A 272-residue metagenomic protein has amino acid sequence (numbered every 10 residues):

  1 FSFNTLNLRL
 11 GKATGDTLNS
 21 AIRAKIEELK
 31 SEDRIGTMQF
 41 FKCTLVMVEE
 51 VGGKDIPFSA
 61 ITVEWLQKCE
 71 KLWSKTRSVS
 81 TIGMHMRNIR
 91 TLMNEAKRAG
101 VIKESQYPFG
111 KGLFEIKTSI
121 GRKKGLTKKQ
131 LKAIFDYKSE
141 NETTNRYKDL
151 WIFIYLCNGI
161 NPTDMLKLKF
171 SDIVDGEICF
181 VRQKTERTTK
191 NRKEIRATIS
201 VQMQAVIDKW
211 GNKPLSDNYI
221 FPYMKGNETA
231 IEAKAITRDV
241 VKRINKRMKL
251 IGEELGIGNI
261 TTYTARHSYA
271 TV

Functional and structural regions predicted by a protein language model:
F1-V46: N-terminal DNA-binding module of tyrosine recombinases/phage integrases
R23-G36, L45-R122, D136-Y137: N-terminal core-binding DNA-recognition domain of tyrosine recombinases/integrases
L66, I89, F153-I154, N158 (+2 more regions): Short, basic/aromatic-rich helical patch in the C-terminal catalytic core of site-specific tyrosine
G83, Q106-P162, L166: Basic, Lys/Arg- and aromatic-enriched nucleic-acid-binding interface segment
N94-E104, I154-E177: Short, charged phosphate-coordinating catalytic segments
K111-G112, K167-K209: Conserved tyrosine-mediated DNA breakage-rejoining catalytic core shared by Y-recombinases
S119-I120, Q204-K246: Major-groove DNA-contacting interfaces characterized by cationic-aromatic clusters
K242-V272: Short, basic (Lys/Arg/His-rich) helix/loop patches that form interaction surfaces in the mid-to-C-terminal regions
